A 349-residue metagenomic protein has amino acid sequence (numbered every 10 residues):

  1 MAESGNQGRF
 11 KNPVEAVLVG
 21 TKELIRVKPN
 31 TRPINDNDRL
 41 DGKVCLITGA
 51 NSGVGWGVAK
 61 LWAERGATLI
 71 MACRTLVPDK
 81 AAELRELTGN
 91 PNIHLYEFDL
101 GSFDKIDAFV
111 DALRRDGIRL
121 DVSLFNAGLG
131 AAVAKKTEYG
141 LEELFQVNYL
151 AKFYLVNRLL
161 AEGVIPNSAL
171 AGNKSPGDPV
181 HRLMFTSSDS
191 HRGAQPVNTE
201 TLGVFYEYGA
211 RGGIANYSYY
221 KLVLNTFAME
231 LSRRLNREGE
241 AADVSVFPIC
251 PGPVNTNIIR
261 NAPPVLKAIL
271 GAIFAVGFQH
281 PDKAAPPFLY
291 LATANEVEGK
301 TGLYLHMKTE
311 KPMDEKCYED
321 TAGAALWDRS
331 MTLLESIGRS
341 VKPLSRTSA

Functional and structural regions predicted by a protein language model:
M1-L46, K316, T321-A349: Non-catalytic terminal and boundary segments that flank Rossmann-like NAD(P)-dependent oxidoreductase
A2-N30, R192, E207-I214, P253-K283: Alpha-helical membrane-targeting segments
I25-N257, I337-S345: Rossmann-fold NAD(P)H-dependent dehydrogenase/reductase core
S102, V223, H280-K283, A322 (+1 more regions): An acidic site on a long C-lobe helix of protein kinase domains
G163, A292-E296, L334, G338: Short, hydrophobic alpha-helical segments
A228, S232, L289, W327 (+1 more regions): Non-transmembrane alpha-helical segments in soluble domains of secreted/periplasmic/extracellular proteins
P248, A272-P312, Y318-A322: C-terminal helical subdomain
